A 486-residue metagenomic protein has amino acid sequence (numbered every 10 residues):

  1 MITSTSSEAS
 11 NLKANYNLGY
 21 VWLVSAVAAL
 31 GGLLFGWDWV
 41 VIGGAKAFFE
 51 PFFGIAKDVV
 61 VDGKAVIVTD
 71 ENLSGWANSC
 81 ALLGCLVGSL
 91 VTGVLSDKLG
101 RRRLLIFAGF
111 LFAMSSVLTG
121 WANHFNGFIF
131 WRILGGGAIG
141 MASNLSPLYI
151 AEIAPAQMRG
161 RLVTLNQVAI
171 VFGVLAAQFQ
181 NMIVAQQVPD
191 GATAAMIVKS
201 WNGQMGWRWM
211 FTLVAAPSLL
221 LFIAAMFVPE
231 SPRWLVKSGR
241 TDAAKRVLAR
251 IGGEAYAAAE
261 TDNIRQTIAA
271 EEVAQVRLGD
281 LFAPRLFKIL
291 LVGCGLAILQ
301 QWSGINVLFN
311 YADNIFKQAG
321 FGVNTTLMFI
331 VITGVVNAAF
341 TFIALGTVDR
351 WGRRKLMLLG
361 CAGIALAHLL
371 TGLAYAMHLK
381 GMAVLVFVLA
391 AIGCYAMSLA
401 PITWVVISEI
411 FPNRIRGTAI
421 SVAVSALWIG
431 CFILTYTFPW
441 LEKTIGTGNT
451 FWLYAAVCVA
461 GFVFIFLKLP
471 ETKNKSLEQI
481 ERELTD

Functional and structural regions predicted by a protein language model:
M1-A249, A269-D486: Alpha-helical transmembrane bundle of multi-pass membrane proteins
E254-A259, R482-D486: Short arginine-rich
A257-A269: Short, well-structured alpha-helical segments
